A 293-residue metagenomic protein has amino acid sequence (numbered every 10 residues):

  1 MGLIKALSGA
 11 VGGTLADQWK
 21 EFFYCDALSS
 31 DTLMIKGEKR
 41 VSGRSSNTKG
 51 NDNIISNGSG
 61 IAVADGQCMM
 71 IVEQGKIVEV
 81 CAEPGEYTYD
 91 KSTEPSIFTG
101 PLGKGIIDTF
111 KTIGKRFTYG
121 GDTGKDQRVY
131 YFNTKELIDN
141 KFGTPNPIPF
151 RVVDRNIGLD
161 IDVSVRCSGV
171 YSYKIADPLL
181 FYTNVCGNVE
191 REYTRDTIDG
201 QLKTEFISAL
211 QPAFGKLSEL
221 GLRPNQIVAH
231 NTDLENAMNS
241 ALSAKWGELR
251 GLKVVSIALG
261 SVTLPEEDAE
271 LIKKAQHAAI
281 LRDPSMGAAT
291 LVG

Functional and structural regions predicted by a protein language model:
M1-D268: N-terminal hydrophobic membrane-entry segments
P265-G293: Assembly-interface segments of oligomeric complexes
